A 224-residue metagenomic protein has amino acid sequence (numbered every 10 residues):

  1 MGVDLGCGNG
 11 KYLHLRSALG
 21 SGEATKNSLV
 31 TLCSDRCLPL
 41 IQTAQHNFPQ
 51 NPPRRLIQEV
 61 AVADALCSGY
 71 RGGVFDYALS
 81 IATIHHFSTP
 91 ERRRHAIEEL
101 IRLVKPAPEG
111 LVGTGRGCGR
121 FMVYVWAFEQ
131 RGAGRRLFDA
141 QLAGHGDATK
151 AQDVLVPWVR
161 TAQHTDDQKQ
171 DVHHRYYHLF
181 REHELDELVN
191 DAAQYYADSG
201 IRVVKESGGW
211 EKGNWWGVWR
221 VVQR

Functional and structural regions predicted by a protein language model:
V3-S68: Class I SAM-dependent methyltransferase SAM/SAH-binding core
H14-S17, I97-K105: A structural alpha-helix within SAM-dependent methyltransferase catalytic domains
L79: A conserved beta-strand element that flanks and buttresses the S-adenosyl-L-methionine
A82-H86: Short catalytic micro-motifs in class I SAM-dependent methyltransferases
F87-E99: A short, conserved alpha-helix within the catalytic core of class I
A107-G117, M122-L188, A193-A197: SAM-dependent methyltransferase
E206-R224: Core SAM-dependent methyltransferase catalytic element
